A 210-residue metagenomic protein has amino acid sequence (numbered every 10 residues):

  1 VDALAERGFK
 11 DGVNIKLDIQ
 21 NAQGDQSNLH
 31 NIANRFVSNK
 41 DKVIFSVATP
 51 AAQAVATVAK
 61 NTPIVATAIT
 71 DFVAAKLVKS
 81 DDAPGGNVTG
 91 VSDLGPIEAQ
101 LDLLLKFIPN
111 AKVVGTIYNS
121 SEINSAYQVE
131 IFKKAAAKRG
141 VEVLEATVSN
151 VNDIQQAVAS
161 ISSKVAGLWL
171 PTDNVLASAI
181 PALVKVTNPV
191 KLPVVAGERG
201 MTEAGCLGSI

Functional and structural regions predicted by a protein language model:
V1-I210: Short hydrophobic alpha-helices and adjacent helix-cap/hinge residues
